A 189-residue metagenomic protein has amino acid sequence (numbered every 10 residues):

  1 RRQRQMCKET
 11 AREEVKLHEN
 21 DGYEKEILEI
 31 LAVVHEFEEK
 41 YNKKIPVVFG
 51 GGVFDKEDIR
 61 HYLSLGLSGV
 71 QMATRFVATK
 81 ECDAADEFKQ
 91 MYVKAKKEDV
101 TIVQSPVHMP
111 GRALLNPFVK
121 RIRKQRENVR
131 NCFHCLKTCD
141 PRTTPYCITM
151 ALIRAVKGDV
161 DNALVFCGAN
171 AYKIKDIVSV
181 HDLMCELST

Functional and structural regions predicted by a protein language model:
R1-R2: Short, exposed "boundary/linker" segments that immediately precede the start of a downstream structural module
Q5-V48, F54-T189: Conserved active-site-proximal phosphate/metal-binding subdomains
